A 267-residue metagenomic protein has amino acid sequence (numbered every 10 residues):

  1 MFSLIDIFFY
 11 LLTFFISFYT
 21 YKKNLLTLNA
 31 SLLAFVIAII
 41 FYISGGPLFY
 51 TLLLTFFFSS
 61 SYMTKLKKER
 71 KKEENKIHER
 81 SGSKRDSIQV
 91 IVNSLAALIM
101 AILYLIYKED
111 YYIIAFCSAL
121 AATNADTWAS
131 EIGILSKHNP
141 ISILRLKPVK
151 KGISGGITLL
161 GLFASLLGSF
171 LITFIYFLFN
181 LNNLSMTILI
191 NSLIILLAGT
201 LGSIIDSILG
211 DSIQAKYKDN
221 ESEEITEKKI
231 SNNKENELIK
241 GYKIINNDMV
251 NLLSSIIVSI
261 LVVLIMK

Functional and structural regions predicted by a protein language model:
M1-K267: Hydrophobic alpha-helical transmembrane segments
